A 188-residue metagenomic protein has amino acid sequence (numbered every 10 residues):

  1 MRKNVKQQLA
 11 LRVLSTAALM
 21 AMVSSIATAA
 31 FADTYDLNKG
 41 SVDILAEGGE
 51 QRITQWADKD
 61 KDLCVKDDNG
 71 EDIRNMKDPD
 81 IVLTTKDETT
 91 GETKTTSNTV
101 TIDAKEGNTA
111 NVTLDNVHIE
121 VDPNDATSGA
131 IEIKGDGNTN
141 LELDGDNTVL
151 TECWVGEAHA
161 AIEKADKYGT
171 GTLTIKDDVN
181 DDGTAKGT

Functional and structural regions predicted by a protein language model:
M1-L19: Bacterial Sec-dependent N-terminal signal peptides
R12, T16, A27-T188: A composition-driven surface/loop motif
